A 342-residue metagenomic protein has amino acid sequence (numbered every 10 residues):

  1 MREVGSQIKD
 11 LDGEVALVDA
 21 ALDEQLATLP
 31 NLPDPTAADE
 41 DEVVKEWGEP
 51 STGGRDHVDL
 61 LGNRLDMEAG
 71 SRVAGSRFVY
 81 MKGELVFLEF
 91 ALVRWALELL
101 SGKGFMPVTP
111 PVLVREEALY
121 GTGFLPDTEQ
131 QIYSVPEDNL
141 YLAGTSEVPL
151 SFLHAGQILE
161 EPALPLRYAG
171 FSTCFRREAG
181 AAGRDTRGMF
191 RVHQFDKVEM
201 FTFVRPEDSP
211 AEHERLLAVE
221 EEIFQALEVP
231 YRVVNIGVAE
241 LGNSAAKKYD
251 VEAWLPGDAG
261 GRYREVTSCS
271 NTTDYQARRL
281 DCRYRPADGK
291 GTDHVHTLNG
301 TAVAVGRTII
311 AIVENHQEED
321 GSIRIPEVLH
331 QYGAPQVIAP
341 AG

Functional and structural regions predicted by a protein language model:
M1-P50: N-terminal alpha-helical targeting/anchoring segments
G48-G342: TRNA-recognition modules of translation machinery and tRNA-sensing kinases, especially anticodon-binding
